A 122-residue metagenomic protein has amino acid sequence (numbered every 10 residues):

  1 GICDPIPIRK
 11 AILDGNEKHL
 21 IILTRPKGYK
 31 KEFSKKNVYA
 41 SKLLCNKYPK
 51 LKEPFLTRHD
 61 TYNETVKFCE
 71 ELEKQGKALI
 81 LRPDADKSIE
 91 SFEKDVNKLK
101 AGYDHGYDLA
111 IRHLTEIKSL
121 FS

Functional and structural regions predicted by a protein language model:
G1-S122: Patatin-like phospholipase
